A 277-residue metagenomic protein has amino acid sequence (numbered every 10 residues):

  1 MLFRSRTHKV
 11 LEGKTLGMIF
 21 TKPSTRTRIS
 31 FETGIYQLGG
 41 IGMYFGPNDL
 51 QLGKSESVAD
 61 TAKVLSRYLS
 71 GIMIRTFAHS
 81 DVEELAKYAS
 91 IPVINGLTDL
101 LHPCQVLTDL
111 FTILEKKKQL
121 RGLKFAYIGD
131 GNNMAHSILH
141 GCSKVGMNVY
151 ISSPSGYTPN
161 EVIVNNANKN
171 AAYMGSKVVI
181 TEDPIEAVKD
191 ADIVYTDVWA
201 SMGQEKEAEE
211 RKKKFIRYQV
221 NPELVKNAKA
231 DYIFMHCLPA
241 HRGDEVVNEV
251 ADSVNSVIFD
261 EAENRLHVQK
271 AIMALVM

Functional and structural regions predicted by a protein language model:
M1-L2: Short, small-residue-biased leader/transition segments that mark boundaries at the very start of proteins
S5, L11-L114, R242: Phosphate/diphosphate ligand-binding glycine-rich loop within oxidoreductases
L11-L16, R121-L123, D231: Phosphate-coordination loops involved in phosphoryl transfer and adenosine-cofactor binding
T21-T33, K117-T196: Glycine-rich phosphate/diphosphate-binding loop of Rossmann-like nucleotide-binding domains
P92-L97, V149, I258-F259: Short hydrophobic/aromatic-enriched beta-strand-loop microsegments
K169-E249: Rossmann-like adenosine-cofactor binding region
D231-Y232, L238-M277: Adenosine-phosphate binding glycine-rich loop
